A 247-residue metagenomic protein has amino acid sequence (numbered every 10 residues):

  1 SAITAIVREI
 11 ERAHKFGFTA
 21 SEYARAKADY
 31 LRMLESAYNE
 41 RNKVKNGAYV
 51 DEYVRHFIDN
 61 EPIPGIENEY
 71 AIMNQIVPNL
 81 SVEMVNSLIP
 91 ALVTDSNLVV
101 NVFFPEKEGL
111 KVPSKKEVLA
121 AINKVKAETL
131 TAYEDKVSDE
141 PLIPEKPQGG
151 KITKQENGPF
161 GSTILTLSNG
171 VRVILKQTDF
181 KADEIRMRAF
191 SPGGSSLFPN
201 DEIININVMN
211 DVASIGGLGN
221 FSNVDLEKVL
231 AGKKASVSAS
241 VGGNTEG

Functional and structural regions predicted by a protein language model:
S1-N39, D59-P62, Q75, N79 (+4 more regions): M16/insulysin-pitrilysin zinc metalloprotease superfamily fold
I6, Y30, V85, G170 (+3 more regions): Buried hydrophobic packing residues in well-ordered domains
A24-A28, R55-N200: Proteolytic maturation boundary segments
L34, Y38-R55: Zn2+-dependent metallopeptidase catalytic domains
R188-G247: M16/MPP (pitrilysin/insulinase) zinc-metallopeptidase core fold and M16-derived inactive scaffolds
